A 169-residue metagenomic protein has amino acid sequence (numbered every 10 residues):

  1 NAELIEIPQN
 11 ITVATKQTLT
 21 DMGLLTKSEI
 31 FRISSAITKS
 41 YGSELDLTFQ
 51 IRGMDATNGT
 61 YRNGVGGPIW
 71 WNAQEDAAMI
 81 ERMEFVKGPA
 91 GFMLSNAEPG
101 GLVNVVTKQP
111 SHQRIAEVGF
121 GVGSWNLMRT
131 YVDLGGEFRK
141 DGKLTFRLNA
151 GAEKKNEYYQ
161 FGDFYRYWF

Functional and structural regions predicted by a protein language model:
N1-Q113: Acidic, small-polar-rich N-terminal luminal/periplasmic segments of exported/outer-membrane proteins
A78-E81, F92-F169: Outer-membrane beta-barrel translocator/receptor signature
